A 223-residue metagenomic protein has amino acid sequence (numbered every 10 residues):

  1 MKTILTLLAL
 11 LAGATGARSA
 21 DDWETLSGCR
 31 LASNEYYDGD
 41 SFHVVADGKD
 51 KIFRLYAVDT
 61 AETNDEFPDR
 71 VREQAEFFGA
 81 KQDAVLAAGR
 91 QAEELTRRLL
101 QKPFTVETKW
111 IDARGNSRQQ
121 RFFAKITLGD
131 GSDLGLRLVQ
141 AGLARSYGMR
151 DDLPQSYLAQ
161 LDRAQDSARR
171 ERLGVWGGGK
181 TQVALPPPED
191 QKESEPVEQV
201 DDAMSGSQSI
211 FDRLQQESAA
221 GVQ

Functional and structural regions predicted by a protein language model:
L5-R18: Hydrophobic h-region of N-terminal signal peptides that target proteins for export in Gram-negative bacteria
T15-Q223: Small beta-barrel nucleic-acid-binding modules, primarily SNase/OB-fold domains and secondarily Tudor-like barrels
